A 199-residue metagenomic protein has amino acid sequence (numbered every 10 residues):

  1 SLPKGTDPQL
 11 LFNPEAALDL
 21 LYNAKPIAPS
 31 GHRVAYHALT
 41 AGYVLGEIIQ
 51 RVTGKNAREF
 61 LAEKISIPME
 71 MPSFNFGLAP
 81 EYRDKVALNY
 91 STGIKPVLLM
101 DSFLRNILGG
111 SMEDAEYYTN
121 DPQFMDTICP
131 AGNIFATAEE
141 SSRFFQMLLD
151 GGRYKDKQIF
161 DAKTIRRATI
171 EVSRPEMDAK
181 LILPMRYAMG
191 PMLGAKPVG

Functional and structural regions predicted by a protein language model:
S1-V198: Short, surface-exposed loop or secondary-structure junction motifs that flank catalytic or metal-binding residues
